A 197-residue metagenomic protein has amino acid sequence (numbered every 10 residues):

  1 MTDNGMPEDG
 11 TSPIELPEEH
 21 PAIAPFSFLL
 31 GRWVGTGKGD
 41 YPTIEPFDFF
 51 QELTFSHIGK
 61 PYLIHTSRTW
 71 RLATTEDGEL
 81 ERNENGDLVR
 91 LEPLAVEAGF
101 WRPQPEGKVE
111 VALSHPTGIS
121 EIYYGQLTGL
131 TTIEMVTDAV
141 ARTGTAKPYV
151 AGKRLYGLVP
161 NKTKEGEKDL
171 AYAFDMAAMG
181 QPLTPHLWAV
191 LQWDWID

Functional and structural regions predicted by a protein language model:
M1-Y62, R68-P93, N161-E165, D175-D197: Amphipathic/hydrophobic helical signal segments and adjacent flexible N-terminal regions that mediate secretion
F50-S56, E97-R102, I122-L127, A151-K162 (+1 more regions): Hydrophobic/aromatic beta-strand elements that line small-molecule binding cavities or substrate pockets in beta-rich
L63, K108-E110, T131-I133, K168-L170: Hydrophobic residues embedded in beta-strands of well-ordered beta-sheets
T66-R68, V111-H115, M135-A139, F174-M176: Short beta-strand segments that buttress and anchor functional surface loops
G78-Y124: Helix-adjacent hinge/juxtasegments
L113, I122-Y124, K147, A173-F174 (+1 more regions): A short secondary-structure junction signal
P116-E121, L127-L155: Acidic, glycine-rich flexible loop segments
T143-A178: Surface-exposed, gly/pro-biased binding rims or lids
